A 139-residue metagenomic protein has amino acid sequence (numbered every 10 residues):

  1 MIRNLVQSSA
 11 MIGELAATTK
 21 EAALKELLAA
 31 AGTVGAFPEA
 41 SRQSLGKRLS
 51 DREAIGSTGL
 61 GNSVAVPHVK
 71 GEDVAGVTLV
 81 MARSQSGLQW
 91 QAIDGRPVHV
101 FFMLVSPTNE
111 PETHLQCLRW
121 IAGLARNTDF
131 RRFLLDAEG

Functional and structural regions predicted by a protein language model:
M1-G139: Cytosolic covalent-transfer regions centered on His/Cys nucleophiles that carry phosphoryl or persulfide groups
